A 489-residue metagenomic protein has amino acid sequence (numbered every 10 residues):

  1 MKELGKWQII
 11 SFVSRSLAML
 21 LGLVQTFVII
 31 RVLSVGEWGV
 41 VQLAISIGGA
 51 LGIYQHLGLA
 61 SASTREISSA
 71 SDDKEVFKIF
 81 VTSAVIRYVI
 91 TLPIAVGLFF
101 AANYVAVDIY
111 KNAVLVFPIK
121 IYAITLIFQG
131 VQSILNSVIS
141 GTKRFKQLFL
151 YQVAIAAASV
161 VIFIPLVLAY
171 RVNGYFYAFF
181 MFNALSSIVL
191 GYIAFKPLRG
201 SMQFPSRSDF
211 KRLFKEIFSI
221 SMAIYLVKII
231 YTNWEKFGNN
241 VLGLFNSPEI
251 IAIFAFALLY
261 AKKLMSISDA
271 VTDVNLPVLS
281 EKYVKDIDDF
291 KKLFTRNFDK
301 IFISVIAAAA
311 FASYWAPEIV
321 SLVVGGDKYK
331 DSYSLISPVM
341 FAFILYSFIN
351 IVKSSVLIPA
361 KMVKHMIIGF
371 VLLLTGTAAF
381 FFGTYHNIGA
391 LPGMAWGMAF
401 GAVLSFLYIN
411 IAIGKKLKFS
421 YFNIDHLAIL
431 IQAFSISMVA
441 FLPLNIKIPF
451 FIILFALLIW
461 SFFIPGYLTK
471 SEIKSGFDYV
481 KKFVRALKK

Functional and structural regions predicted by a protein language model:
M1-G22, K74-T82, R207-V227, K291 (+4 more regions): N-terminal membrane topogenesis motif
M1-L4, G191-E235, V278-K292, K415-L430 (+2 more regions): Interhelical loop/hinge segments that connect adjacent transmembrane helices in multipass membrane
L4, I127-Y151, M340-V371, I413-L417: Membrane-interface junctions at transmembrane-helix termini in multi-pass inner-membrane proteins
W7-T26, I155, F179-L190, A194 (+3 more regions): Transmembrane helical elements of multi-pass membrane transporters/channels
F27, H56-S71, S140-G141, A257 (+3 more regions): Helix-loop junctions and terminal segments of transmembrane helices in multi-pass membrane transport/translocation
I30-V40, K143-K146, A157-I188, V363-K364 (+3 more regions): Membrane-interface helix-loop junctions in multi-pass transport and translocation proteins
V85-I230, K236: Hydrophobic transmembrane helix module of multi-pass membrane transport proteins
M438-K489: Membrane-proximal transmembrane or re-entrant/amphipathic helices at the cytosolic face
